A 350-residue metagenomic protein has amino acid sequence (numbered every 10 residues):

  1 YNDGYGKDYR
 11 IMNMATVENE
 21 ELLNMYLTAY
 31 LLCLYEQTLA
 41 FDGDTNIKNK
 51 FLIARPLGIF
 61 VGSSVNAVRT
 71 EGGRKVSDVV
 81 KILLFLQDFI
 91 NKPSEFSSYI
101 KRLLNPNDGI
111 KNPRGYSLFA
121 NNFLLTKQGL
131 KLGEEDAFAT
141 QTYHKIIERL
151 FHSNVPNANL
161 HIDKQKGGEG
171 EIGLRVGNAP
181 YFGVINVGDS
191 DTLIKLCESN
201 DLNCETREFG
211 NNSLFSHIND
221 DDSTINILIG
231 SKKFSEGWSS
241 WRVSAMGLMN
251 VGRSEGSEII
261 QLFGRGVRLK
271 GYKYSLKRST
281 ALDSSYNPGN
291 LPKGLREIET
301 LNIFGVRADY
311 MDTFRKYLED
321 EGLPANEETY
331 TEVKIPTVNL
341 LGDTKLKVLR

Functional and structural regions predicted by a protein language model:
Y1-I227, E236-R242, V251-R350: Helicase-associated low-complexity regulatory tails and linkers flanking the ATPase motor
A245: Conserved tryptophan-centered aromatic signature that marks the ligand-binding surface of SH3 and related Trp-rich
